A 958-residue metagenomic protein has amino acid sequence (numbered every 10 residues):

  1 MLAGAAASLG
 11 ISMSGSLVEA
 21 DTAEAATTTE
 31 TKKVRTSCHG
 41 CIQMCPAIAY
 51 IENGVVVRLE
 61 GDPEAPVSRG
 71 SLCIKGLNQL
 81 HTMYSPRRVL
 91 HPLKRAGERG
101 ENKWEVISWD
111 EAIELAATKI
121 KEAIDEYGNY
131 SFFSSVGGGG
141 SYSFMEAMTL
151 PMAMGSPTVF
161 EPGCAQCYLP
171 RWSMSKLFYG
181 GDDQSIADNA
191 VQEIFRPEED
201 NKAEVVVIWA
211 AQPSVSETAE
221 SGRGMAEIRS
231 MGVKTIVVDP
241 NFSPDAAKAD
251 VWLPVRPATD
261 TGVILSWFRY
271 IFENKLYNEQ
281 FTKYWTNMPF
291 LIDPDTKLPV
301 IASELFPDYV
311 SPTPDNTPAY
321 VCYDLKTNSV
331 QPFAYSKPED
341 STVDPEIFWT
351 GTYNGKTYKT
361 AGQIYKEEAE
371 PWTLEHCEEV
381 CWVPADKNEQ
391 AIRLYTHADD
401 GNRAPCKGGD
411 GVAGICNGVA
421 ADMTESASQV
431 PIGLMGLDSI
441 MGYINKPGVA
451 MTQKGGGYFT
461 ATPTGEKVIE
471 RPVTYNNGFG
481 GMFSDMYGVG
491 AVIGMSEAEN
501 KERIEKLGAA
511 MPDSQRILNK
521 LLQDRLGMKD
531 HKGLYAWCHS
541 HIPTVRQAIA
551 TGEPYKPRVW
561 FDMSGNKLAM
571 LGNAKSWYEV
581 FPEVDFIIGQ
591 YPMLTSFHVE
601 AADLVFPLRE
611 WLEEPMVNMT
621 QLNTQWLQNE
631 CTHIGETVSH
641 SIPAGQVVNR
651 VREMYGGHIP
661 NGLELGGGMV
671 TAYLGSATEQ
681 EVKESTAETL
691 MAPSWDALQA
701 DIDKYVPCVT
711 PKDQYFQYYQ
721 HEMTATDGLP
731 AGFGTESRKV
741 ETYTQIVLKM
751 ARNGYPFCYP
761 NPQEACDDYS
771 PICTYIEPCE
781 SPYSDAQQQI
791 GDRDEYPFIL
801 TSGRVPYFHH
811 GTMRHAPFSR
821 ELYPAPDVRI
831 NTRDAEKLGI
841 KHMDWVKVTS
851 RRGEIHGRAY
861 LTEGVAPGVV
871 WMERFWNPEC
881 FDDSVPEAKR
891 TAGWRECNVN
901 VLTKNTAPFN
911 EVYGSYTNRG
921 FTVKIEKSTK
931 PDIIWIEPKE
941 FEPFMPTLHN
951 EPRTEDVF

Functional and structural regions predicted by a protein language model:
M1-Q280, Y284, M288-D344, G478-G481 (+4 more regions): N-terminal export/assembly segments and adjacent metallocofactor-ligating motifs of anaerobic energy-metabolism
H91-E111, R269, L276-E389, N476-W537 (+6 more regions): N-terminal leader/propeptide and maturation segments of large enzyme subunits in energy/redox metabolism and hydrolases
I113-S131, I194-V205, E367-E368, E389-G414 (+1 more regions): Glycine-rich phosphate/diphosphate-binding loops that line cofactor/substrate pockets in enzymes
Y127-S131, N278-T282, A404-V412, N445-T452 (+1 more regions): Flexible, glycine/charged-enriched surface loops at secondary-structure junctions
A147-I236, T342-W349, A361, M435-E600 (+2 more regions): Extended redox/cofactor-interaction regions of prokaryotic respiratory oxidoreductases
P244, M593-Q628: Flexible glycine/proline-rich, aromatic-decorated loop/lid segments
A249-V255, P607, N623-G635: Short beta-alpha connecting loops at secondary-structure transitions that line or flank enzyme active sites
H640-D701, A816-R829, R833-F958: Long, contiguous, secondary-structure-rich segments that constitute the structural scaffold of globular domains
